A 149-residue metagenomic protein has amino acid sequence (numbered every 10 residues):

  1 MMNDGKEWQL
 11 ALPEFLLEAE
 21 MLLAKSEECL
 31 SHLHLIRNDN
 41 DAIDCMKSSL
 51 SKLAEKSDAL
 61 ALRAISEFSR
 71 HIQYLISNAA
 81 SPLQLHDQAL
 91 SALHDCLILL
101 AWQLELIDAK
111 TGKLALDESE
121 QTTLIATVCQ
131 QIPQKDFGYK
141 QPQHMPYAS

Functional and structural regions predicted by a protein language model:
M1-S149: Non-catalytic helical tethers at domain boundaries
